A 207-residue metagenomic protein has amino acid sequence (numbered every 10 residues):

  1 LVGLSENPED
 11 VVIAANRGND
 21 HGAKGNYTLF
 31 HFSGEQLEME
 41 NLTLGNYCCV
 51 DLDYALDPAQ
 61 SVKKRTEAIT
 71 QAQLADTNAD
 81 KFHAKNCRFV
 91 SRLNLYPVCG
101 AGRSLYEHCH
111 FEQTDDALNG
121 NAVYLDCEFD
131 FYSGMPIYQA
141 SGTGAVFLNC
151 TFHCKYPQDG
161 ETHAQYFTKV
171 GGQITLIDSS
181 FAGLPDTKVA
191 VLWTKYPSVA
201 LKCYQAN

Functional and structural regions predicted by a protein language model:
L1-N207: Sequence-level preference for short, compositionally simple segments enriched in small aliphatic or small polar residues
